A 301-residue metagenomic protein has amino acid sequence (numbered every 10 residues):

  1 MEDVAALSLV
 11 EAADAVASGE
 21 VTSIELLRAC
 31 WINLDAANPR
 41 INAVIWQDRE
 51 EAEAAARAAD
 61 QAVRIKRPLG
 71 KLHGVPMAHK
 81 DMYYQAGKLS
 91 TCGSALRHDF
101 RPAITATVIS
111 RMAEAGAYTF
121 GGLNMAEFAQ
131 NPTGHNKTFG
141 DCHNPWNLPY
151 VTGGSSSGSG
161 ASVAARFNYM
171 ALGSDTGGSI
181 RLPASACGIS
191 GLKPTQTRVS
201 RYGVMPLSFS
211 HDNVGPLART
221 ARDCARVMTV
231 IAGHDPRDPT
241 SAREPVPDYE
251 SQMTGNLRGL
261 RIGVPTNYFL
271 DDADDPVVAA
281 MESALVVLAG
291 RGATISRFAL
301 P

Functional and structural regions predicted by a protein language model:
M1-E53, G290-G292: An N-terminal boundary/leader segment
E11-S18, R97-R101, D212-R219: Short, well-ordered beta-strand elements within core beta-sheets of diverse protein domains
C30, A52, T105, C224 (+2 more regions): Residue-level signal for inorganic ion chemistry
E50-R57, G116-A117, A126: Long amphipathic alpha-helix in the N-terminal Rossmann-like dinucleotide-binding domain of NAD(P)-dependent
A59-V75, D223, M253-G263: Immediate post-signal peptide segment of exported/extracytoplasmic ligand-binding proteins
K71-V108: Enzymes and membrane/adaptor proteins characterized by extended Gly/Ser/Thr/Asp/Glu-rich, aromatic-dotted
P102-H234: Short glycine/serine-rich loop segments
K193-L285, R291: A short helix-breaking turn/cap at a secondary-structure junction
